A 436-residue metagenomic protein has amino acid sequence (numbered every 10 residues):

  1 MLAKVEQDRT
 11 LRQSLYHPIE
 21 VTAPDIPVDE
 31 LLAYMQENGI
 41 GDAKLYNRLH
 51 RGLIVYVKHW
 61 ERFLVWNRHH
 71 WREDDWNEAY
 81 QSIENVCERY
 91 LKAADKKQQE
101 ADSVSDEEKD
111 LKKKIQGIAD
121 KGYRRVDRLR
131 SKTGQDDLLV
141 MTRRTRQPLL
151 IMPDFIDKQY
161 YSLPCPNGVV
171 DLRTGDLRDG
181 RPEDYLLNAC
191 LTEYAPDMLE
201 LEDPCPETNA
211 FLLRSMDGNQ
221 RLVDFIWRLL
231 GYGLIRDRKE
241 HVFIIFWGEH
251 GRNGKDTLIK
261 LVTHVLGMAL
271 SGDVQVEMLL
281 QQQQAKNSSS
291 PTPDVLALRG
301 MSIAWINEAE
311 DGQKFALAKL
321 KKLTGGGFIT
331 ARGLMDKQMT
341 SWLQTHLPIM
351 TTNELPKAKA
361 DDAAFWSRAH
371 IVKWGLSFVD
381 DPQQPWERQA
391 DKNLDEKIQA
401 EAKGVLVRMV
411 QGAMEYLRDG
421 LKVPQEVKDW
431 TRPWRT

Functional and structural regions predicted by a protein language model:
M1-T22, E61-D95, Q99: Modules that initiate DNA replication and primer synthesis
P18-E61, L91, D95-T436: Feature primarily recognizes SF3-like P-loop helicase cores of small DNA viruses
